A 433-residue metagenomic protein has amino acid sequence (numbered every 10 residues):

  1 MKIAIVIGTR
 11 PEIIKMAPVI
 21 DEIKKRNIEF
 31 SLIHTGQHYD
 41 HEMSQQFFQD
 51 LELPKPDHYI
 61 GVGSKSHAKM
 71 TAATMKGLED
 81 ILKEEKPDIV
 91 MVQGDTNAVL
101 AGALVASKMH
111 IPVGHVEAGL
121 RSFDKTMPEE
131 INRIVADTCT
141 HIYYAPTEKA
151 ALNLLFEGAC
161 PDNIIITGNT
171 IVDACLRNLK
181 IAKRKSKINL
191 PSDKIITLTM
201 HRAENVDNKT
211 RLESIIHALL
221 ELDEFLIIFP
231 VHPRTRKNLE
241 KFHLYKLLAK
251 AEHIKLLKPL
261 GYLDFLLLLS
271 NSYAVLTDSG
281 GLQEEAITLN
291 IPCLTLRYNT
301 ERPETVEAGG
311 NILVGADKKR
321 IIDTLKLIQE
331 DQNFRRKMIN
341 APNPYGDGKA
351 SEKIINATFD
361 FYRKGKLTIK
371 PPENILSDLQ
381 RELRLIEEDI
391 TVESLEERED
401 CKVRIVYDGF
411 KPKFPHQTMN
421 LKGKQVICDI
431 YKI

Functional and structural regions predicted by a protein language model:
A4-I7, E12-K24, F47, Y59-C160: Active-site and donor-binding regions of nucleotide-sugar-utilizing enzymes
I28-M70: Conserved nucleotide-sugar phosphate-binding/catalytic loop shared by glycosyltransferases and other
Q37-D40, Q45, K65, I181-N271 (+2 more regions): Donor-nucleotide binding loops and adjacent catalytic segments primarily of GT-B fold Leloir glycosyltransferases
H38-E42, C139-R211, V314: A nucleotide-sugar donor-handling region in carbohydrate enzymes
V92-Q93, H115-V116, Y143, L267-T305: A donor-sugar binding/catalytic signature common to diverse glycosyltransferases and related nucleotide-sugar
T140, S272, C401: An anion/phosphate-binding loop that grips the pyrophosphate of nucleotide cofactors and donors
R302-K326, I339-S351: Change "using UDP/GDP/dTDP sugars" to "using nucleotide sugars
E330-I386: C-terminal amphipathic helix plus adjacent low-complexity, charged tail appended to glycosyltransferase catalytic
